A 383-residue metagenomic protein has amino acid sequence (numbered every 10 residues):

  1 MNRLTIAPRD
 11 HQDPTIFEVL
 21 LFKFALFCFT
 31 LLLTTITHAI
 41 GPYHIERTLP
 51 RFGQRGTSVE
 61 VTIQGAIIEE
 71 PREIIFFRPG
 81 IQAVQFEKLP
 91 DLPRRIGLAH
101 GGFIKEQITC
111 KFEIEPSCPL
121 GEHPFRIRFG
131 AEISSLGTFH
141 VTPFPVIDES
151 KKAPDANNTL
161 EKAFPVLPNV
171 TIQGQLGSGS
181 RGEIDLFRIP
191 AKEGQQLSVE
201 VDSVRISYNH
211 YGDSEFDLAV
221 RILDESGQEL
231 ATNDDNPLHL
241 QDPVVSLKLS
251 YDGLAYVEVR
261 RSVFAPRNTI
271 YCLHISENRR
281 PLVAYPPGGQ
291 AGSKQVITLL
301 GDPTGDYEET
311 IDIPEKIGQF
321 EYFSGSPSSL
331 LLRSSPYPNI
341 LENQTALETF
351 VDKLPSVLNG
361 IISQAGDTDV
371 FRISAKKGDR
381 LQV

Functional and structural regions predicted by a protein language model:
M1-L21: N-terminal secretory signal peptides that target proteins for export/translocation
K23-T35: Bacterial N-terminal signal peptides
I40-F52, T57-S58, R128-Q196, S203-H210 (+3 more regions): Non-catalytic extracellular/lumenal accessory regions of secreted precursors
T57-S58, Q64-G130, L300-G325: Immunoglobulin-like IPT/TIG beta-sandwich domains and homologous Ig-like subdomains
I75, A219-L223, C272-H274: Beta-strand signatures of extracellular beta-sandwich domains
E106-C110, D185-F187, Q241-L247, A255 (+1 more regions): Short strand-edge motifs at loop-to-beta-strand transitions and within beta-strands of extracellular beta-rich domains
Y211-A219: Short coil-to-beta strand junction motifs in C2/discoidin
E258-P266: Short beta-strand-plus-loop segments that form exposed binding edges in beta-rich domains
